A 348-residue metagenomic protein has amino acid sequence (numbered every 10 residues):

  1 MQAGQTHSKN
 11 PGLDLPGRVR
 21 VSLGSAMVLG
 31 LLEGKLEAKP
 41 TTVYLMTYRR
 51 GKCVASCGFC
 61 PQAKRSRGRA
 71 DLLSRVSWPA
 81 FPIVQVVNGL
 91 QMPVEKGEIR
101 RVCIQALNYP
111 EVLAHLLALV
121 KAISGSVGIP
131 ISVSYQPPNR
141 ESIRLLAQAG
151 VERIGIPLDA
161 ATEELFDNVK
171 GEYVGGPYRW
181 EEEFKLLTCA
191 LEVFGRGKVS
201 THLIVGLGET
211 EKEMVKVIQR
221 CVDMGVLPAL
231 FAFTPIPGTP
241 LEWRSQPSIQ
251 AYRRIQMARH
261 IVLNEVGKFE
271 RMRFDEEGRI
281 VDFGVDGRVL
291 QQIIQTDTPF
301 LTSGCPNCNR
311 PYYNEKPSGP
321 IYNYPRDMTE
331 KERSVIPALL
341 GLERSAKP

Functional and structural regions predicted by a protein language model:
M1-T41, C189, V193, V215-P348: Auxiliary Fe-S-binding modules of radical SAM enzymes
L29-L31, L36, T41, L45-K52 (+4 more regions): Conserved Radical SAM active-site core
L45, C57, I104, I156 (+4 more regions): Conserved, mostly hydrophobic/aromatic
R49-C53, T298-L301: Short metal-coordination and nucleic-acid-contact micro-motifs, chiefly zinc-binding Cys/His arrays
N139-G150, V205-D223: Catalytic cores of alpha/beta
T162, G206-T210, T234-G238: Short, catalytically relevant binding-site loops at active-site mouths
P177-E181, V205-K212, S245-Q250: A short glycine-/small-residue-rich loop at the edge of a beta-strand within enzyme catalytic domains
S200-G206, A229-F233: Short, conserved beta-strand edge motifs with alternating hydrophobic and charged residues
